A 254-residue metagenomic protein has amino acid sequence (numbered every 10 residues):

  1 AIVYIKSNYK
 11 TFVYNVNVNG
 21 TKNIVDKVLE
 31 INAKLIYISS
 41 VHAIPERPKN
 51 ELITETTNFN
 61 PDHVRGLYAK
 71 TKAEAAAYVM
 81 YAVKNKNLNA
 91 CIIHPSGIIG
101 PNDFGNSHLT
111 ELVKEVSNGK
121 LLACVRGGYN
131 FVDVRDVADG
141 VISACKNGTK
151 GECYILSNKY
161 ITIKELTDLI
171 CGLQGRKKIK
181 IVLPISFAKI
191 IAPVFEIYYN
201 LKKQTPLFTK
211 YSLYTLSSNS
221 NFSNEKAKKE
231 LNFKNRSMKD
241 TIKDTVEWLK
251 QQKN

Functional and structural regions predicted by a protein language model:
A1-V16, K27: NAD(P)H-binding glycine-rich loop region in Rossmannoid oxidoreductase-like domains and their noncatalytic homologs
F12-N23, K70-T71, V132: Glycine-rich NAD(P)-binding loop of the Rossmann-fold in SDR/ketoreductase-type enzymes
N19-Y68: Conserved Rossmann-fold NAD(P)-dependent oxidoreductase catalytic core, especially the SDR/UDP-sugar
N23, N106-H108, V125-K146, E152: Substrate-positioning beta->alpha
A43-P45, L67, L88-L109: Flexible, glycine-rich beta-alpha linker
N60-H63, L112-V132, D136: A conserved pocket-lining segment of Rossmann-fold NAD(P)-dependent short-chain dehydrogenase/reductase
H63-I93: Active-site Tyr-X1-5-Lys
G140-L207, N224, K229, K239-L249 (+1 more regions): Mid/C-terminal beta-alpha module of Rossmann-like enzyme folds, strongest in SDR-family dehydrogenases/epimerases
